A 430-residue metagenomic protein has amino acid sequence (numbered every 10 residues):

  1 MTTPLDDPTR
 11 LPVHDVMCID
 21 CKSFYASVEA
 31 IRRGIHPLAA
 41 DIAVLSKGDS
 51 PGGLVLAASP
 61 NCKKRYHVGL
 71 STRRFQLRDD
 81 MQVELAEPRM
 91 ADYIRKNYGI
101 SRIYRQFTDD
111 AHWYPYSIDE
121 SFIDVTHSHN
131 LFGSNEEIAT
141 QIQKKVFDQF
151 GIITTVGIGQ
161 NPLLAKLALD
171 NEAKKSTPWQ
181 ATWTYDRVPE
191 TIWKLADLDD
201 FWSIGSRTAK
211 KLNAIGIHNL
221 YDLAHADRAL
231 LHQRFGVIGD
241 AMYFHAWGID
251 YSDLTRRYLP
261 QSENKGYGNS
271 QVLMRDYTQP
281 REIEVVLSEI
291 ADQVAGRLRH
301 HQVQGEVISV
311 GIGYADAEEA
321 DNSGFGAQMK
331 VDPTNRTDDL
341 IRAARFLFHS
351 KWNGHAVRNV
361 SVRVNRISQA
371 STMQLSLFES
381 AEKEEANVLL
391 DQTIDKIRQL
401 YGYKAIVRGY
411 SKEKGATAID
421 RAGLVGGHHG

Functional and structural regions predicted by a protein language model:
M1-I118, F122: Residues that scaffold, gate, or flank divalent-cation-dependent active/transport sites
L5, T9-L11, C18, T208-A356: DNA-contacting surface of Y-family translesion DNA polymerases
V28-I31, L54-S59, L164-E172, G236 (+2 more regions): Short acidic, glycine/serine/threonine-rich loops at helix termini
Y116-E120, I158-P162, V303-V307, A356-N359: Short Gly/Ser/Thr- and Asp/Glu-enriched loop/turn motifs at secondary-structure junctions
I123-Q143, G216: Catalytic palm subdomain of template-directed nucleic-acid polymerases, centered on the conserved carboxylate motif
E136-D197: Long, highly charged, low-complexity intrinsically disordered interaction regions that mediate electrostatic DNA/RNA
G324-G430: Acidic, metal-coordinating catalytic segment for phosphate/diphosphate chemistry, firing primarily on the Nudix
